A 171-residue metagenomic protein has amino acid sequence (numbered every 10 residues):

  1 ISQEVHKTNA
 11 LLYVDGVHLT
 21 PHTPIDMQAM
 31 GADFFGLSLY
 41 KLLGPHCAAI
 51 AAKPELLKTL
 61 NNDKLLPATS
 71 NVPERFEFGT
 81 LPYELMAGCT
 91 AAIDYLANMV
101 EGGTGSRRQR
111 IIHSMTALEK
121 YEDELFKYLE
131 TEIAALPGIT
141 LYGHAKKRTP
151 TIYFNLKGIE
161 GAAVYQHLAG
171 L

Functional and structural regions predicted by a protein language model:
I1-L171: Pyridoxal 5′-phosphate
